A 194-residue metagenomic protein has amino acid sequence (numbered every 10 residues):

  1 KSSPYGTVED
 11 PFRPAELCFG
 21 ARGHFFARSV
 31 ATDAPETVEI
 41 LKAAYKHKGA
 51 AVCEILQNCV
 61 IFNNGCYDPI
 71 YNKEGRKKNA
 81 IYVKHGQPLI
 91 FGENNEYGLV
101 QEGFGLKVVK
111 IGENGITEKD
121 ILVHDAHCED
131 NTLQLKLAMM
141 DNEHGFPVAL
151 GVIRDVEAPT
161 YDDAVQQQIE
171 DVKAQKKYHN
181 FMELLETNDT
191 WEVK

Functional and structural regions predicted by a protein language model:
S2-A44: Conserved thiamine diphosphate
V8-F12, C53, N58-C59, Y161-D162 (+1 more regions): Aromatic-enriched hydrophobic runs in primary sequence
E16, H24-A27, A50-V52, V148-V152: Structural motif
R22, L41, Y45-K48, D141 (+1 more regions): Structural signal for hydrophobic packing residues in well-ordered secondary-structure cores of soluble enzyme domains
A27-Y82: ATP/pyrophosphate-binding catalytic subdomain of soluble kinases
I61-K194: Flexible, low-complexity linker and terminal segments
